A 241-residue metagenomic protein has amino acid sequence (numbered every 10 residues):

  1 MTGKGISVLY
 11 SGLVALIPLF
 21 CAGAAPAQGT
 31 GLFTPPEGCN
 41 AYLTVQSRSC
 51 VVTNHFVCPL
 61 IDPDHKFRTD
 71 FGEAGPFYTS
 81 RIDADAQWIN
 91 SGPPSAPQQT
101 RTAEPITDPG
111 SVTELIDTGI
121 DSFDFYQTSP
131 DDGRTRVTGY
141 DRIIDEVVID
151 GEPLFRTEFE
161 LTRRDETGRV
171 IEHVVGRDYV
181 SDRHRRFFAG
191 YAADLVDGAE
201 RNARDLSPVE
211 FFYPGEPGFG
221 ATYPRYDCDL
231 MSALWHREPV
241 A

Functional and structural regions predicted by a protein language model:
M1-L13: Bacterial N-terminal signal peptides that target proteins for export
A22-A24: N-terminal signal peptide c-region/cleavage motif recognized by signal peptidases
P26-F67, T113-F125, E238-A241: N-terminal cleavable signal peptides for secretion/export
V51, F71-R81, W88, Q98-Q99 (+3 more regions): Short, surface-exposed beta-strand/loop "edge" segments at domain boundaries and coil↔beta transitions
T53, G75-F77, T135-D141, R156 (+2 more regions): Short, surface-exposed coil-to-beta transition loops
L60-T118: An acidic-aromatic
G110-T167: Extended beta-strand-rich segments in extracellular/periplasmic secretory proteins, especially within noncatalytic
E152-V240: Extended soluble regions of mature proteins
